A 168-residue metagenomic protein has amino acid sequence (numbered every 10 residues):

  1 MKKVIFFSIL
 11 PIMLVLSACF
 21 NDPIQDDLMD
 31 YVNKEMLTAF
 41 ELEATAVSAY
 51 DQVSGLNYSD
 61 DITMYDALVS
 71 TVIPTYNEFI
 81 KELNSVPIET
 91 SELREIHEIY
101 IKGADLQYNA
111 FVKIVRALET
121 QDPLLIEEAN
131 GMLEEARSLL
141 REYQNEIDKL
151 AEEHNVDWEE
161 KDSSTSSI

Functional and structural regions predicted by a protein language model:
M1-V4: Positively charged n-region of N-terminal signal peptides that target proteins for export
V15-A18: C-terminal motif of bacterial Sec signal peptides marking the signal peptidase cleavage site
F20-D22: Bacterial signal peptide processing site
L28-A104, F111, R116-L118, P123-S167: Alpha-helical segments in soluble extracytoplasmic regions
